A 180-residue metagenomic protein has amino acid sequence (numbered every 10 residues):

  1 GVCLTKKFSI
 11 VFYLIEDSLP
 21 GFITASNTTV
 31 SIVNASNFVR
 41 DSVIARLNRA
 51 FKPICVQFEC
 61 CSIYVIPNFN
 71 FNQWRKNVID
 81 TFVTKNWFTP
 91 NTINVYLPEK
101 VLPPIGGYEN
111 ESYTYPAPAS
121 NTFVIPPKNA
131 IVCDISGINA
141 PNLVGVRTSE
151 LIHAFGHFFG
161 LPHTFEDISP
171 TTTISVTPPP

Functional and structural regions predicted by a protein language model:
G1-I93, L97-P103: Propeptide-to-catalytic entry region of secreted or membrane-anchored zinc metalloproteases
D17, K100-P103, G137-I138, P162-F165: Acidic glycine-/aspartate-rich tracts in secreted/extracellular proteins
F22-I23, I105-T114, P162-P170: Short, solvent-exposed loop/turn and secondary-structure capping segments
T24-S31, N72, T114-F123, N139-P141 (+1 more regions): Surface-exposed intrinsically disordered loops and tails
D41-I44, N48, A130, S149-I152: Extracytoplasmic/secreted envelope proteins and their assembly/folding machinery, especially bacterial periplasmic
N91-I93, P127-I131, F159: Generic beta-strand structural signal
I105-V144: Active-site scaffold of zinc-dependent metalloenzymes
I138-P180: The catalytic-center signature of Zn2+-dependent metalloproteases
